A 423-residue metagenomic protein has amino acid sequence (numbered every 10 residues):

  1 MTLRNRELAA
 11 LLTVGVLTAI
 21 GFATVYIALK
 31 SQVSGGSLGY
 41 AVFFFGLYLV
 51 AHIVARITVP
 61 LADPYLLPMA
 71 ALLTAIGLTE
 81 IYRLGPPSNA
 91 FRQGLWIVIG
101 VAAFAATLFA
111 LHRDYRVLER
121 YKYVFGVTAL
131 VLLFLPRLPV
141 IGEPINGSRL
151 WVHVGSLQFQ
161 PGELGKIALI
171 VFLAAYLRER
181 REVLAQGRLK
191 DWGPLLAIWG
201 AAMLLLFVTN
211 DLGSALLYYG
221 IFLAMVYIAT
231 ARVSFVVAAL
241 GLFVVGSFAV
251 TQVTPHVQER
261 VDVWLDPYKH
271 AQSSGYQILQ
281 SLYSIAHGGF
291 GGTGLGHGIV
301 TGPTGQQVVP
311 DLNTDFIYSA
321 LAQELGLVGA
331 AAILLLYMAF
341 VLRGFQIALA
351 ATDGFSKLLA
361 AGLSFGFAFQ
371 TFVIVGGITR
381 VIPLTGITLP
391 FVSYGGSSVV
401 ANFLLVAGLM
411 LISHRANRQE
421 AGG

Functional and structural regions predicted by a protein language model:
M1-L3, Q370-G423: A juxtamembrane structural motif centered on a specific transmembrane helix
M1-V16, A62: N-terminal membrane topogenic signal
A19-Y26: Alpha-helical transmembrane segments of multi-pass membrane proteins
S34-Q277, D315, S319-G377, L404-G408 (+1 more regions): Hydrophobic alpha-helical transmembrane segments of multi-pass inner membrane proteins, especially in bacterial systems
G155-G165, T209-N210, G289, T293-G294 (+1 more regions): Glycine/serine-rich anion-binding loops at beta->alpha junctions that coordinate negatively charged ligand groups
L217-Y218, G296-T304, L336, T379-T388 (+1 more regions): Re-entrant/interfacial helical elements at transmembrane boundaries that shape and gate the permeation pathway
Y276-G298: Extracytoplasmic/periplasmic regions of membrane proteins
F290-V328: Long extracytoplasmic/lumenal interhelical loops at the membrane interface of multi-pass membrane proteins
